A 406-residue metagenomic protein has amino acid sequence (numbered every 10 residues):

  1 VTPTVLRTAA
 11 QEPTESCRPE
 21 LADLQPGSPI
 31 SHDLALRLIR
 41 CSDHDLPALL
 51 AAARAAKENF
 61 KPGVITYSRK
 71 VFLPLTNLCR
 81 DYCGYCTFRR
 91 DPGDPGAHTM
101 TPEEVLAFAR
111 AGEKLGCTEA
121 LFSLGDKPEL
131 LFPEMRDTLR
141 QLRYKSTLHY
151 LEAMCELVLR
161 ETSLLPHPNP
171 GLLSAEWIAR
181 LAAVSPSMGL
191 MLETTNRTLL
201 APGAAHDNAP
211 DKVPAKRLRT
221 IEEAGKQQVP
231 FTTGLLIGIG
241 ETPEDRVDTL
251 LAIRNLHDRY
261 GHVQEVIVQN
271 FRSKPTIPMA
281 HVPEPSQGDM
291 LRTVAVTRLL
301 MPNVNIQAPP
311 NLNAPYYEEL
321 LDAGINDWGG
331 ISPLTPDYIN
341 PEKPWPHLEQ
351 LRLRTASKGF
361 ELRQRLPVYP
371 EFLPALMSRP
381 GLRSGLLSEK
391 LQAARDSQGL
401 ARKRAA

Functional and structural regions predicted by a protein language model:
V1-P47, F60, L106, E113 (+2 more regions): Auxiliary Fe-S-binding modules of radical SAM enzymes
P29, L34-G84, F88-T99, E103-E104 (+2 more regions): N-terminal [4Fe-4S]-dependent radical SAM core
A51, N77, L106-A107, E152-A153 (+6 more regions): Residue-level marker for well-ordered alpha-helical positions
R54-A55, L73, E156, A179 (+1 more regions): Active-site phosphate/pyrophosphate- and oxyanion-stabilizing loops and adjacent acidic/basic residues in soluble
E58, N77, R160, A183 (+2 more regions): Solvent-exposed polar/charged
I65-V71, A120-F122, P166-P168, M188-L190 (+5 more regions): Hydrophobic faces of well-ordered beta-strands that scaffold small-molecule active sites in alpha/beta enzyme cores
V71-L73, D126-P128, P170-S174, T194-N196 (+5 more regions): Active-site-proximal loop/turn and secondary-structure-junction residues that shape catalytic pockets, frequently
R90-D258: Conserved Radical SAM active-site core
